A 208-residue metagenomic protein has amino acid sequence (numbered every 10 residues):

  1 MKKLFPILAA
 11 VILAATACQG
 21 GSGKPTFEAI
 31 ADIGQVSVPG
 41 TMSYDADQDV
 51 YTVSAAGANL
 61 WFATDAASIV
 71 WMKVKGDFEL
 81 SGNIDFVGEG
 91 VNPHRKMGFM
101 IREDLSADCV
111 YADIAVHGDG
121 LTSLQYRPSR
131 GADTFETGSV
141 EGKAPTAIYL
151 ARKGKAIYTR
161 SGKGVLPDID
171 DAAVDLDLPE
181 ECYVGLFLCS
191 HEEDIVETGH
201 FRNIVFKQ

Functional and structural regions predicted by a protein language model:
L4-L13: Sec-dependent N-terminal signal peptides
A15-A17: C-terminal motif of bacterial Sec signal peptides marking the signal peptidase cleavage site
G20-Q208: Extracellular glycan-recognition regions
